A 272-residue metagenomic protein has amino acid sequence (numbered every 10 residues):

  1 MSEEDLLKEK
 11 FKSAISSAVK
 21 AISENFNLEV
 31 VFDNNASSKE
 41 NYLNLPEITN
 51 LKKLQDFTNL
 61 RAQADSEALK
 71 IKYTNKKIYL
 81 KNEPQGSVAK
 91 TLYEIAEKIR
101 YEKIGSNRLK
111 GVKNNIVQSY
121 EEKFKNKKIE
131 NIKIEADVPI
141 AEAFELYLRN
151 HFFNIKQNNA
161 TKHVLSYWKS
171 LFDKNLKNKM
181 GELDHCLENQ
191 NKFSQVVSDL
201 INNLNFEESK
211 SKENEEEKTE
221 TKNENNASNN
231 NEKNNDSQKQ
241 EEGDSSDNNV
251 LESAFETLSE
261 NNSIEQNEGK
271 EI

Functional and structural regions predicted by a protein language model:
M1-E188, I201: Basic/hydrophobic alpha-helical interface regions
A143-I272: Negatively charged
